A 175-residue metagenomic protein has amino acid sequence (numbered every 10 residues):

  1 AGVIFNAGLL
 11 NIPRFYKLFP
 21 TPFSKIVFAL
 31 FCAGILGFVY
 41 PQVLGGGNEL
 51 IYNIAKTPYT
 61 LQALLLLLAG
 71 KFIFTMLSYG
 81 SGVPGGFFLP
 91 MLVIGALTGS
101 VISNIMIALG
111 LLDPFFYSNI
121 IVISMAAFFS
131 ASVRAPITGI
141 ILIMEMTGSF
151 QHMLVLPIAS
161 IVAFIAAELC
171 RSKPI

Functional and structural regions predicted by a protein language model:
A1-I175: Alpha-helical transmembrane segments and immediately membrane-proximal extracytoplasmic
